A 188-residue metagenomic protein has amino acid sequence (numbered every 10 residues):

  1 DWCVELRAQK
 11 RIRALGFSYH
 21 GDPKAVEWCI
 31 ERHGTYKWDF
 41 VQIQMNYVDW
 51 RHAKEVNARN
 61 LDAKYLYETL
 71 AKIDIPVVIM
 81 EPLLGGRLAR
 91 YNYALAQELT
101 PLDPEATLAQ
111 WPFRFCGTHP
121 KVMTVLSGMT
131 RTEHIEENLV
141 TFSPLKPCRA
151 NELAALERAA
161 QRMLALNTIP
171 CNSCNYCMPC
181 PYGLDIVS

Functional and structural regions predicted by a protein language model:
D1-L184, S188: Beta/alpha (TIM)-barrel catalytic core signal, keyed to glycine-rich beta->alpha loops juxtaposed to Asp/Glu that bind
